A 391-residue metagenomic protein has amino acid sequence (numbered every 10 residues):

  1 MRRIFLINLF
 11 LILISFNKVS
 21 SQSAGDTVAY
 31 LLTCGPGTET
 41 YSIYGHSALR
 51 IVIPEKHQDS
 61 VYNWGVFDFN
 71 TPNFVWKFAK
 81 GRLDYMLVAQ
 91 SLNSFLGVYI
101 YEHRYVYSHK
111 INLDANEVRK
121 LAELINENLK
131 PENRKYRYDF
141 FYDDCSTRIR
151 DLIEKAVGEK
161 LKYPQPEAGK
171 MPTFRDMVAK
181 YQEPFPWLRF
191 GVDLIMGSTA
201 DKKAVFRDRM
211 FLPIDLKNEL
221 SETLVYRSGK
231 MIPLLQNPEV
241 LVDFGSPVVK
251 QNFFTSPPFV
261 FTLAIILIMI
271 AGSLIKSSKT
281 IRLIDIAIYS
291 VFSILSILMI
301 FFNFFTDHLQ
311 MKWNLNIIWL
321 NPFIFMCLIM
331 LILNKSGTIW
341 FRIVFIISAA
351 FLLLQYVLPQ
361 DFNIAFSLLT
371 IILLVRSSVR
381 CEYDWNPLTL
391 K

Functional and structural regions predicted by a protein language model:
M1-Q22, P387-K391: Bacterial Sec-dependent N-terminal signal peptides
R2-R3, Q22, T40-Y41, V52 (+1 more regions): A general structural signal for short secondary-structure junctions and capping/turn motifs
L6-L9, Q22-A24, L31, N133-K135: Internal catalytic domains of large membrane-associated glycosyltransferases
Q22-A24, T40-S42, V248, N303: Alpha-helical membrane-anchoring segments
G25-R104: Glycine-rich catalytic cores of cysteine/serine-nucleophile enzymes that process amide/ester linkages in cell-envelope
H46, D59, S108-K110, S146 (+1 more regions): Extracellular structured ligand-interaction cores
D68-E159: A cross-kingdom signal targeting lumenal/periplasmic-facing segments of multi-pass membrane and secretory-pathway
E127-I324, L328-I329, K335-R342, S348-K391: Activation targets extended, charge/polar-rich intrinsically disordered C-terminal tails
